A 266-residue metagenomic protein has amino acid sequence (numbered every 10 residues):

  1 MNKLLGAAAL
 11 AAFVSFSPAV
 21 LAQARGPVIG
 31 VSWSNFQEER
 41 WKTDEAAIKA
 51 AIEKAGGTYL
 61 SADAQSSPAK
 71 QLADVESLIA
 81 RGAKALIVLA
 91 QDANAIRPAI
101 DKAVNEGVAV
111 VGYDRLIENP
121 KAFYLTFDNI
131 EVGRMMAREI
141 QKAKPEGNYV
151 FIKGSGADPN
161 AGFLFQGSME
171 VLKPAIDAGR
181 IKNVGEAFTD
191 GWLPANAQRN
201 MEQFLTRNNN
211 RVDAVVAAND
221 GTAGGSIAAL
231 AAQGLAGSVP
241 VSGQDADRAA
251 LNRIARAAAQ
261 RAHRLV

Functional and structural regions predicted by a protein language model:
M1-L4: Positively charged n-region of N-terminal signal peptides that target proteins for export
G6-F16: Bacterial N-terminal signal peptides
F16-A22: Sec/Tat signal peptide C-region and signal peptidase I cleavage site
A22-V266: A residue-level marker of the well-folded mature domains of exported/periplasmic proteins
